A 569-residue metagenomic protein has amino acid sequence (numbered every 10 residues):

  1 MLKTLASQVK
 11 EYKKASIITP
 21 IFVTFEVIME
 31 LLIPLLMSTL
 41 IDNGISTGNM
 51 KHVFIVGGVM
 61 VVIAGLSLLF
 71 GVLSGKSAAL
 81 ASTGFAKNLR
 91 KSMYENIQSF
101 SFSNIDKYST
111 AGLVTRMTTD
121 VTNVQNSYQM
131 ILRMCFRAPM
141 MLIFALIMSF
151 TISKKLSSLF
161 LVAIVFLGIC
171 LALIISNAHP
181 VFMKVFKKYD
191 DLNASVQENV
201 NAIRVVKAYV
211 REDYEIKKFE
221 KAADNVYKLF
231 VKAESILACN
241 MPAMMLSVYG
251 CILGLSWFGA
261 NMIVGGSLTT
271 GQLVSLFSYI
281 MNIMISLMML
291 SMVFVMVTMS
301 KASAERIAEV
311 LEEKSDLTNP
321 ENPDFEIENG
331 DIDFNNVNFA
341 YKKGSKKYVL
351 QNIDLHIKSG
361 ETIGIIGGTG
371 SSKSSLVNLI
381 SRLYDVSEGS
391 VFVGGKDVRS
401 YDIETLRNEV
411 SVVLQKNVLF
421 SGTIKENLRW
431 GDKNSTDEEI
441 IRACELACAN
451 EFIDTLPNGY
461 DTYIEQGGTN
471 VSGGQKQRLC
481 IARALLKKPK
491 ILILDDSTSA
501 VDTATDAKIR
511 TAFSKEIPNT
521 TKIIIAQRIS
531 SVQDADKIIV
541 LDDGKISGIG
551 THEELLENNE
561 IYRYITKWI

Functional and structural regions predicted by a protein language model:
M1-I33, M37, I45-G57, L73-A78 (+14 more regions): Membrane-integrated ABC transporters
K10-K14, S77-A78, S99-S103, T119-L132 (+7 more regions): An intracellular "coupling" helix at the cytosolic face of ABC transporter transmembrane type-1 domains
E11, A15-I28, T39, M60-I63 (+3 more regions): Transmembrane helices of ABC transporter permease
Y12, I41, V62, A81 (+19 more regions): Hydrophobic/aromatic residues within transmembrane alpha-helices of membrane transport systems, especially the TMDs
I21-F22, M29-S38, D42, I63-T110 (+12 more regions): Juxtamembrane helix-loop junctions of ABC transporter transmembrane domains
T47-G48, T83, K91-T115, T119-V121 (+6 more regions): Short intracellular "coupling" helices and adjacent cytoplasmic loop segments at the cytosolic face of multi-pass
N49-V53, M148-V162, K232-R306, V310-L311: Helix-loop-helix
E326-I569: ABC-type nucleotide-binding domain
